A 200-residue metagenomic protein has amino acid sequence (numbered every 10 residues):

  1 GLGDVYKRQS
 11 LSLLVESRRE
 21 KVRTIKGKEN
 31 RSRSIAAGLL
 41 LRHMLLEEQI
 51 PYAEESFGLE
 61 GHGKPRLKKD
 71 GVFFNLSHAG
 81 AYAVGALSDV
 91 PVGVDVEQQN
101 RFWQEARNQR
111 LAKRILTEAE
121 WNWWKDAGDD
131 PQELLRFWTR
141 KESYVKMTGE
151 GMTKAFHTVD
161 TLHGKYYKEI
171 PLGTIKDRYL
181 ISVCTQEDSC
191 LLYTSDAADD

Functional and structural regions predicted by a protein language model:
G1-S195: Core catalytic alpha/beta fold that binds nucleotide/phospho-ligands
D196-D200: Short "domain-exit" segments at the C-terminal end of structured domains
